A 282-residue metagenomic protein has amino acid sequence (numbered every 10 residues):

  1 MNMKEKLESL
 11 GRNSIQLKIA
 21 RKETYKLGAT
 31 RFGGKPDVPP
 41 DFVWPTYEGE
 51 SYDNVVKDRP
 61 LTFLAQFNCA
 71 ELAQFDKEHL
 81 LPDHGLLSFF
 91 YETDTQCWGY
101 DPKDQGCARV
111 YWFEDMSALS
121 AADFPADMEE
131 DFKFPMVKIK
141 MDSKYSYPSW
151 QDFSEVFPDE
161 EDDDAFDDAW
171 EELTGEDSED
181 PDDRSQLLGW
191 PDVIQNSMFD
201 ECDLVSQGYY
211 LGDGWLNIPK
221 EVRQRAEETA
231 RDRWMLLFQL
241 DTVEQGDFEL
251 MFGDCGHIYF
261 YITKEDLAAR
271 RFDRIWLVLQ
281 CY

Functional and structural regions predicted by a protein language model:
M1-Y282: Preference for intrinsically disordered or flexible, low-complexity segments and adjacent hinge/connector residues
